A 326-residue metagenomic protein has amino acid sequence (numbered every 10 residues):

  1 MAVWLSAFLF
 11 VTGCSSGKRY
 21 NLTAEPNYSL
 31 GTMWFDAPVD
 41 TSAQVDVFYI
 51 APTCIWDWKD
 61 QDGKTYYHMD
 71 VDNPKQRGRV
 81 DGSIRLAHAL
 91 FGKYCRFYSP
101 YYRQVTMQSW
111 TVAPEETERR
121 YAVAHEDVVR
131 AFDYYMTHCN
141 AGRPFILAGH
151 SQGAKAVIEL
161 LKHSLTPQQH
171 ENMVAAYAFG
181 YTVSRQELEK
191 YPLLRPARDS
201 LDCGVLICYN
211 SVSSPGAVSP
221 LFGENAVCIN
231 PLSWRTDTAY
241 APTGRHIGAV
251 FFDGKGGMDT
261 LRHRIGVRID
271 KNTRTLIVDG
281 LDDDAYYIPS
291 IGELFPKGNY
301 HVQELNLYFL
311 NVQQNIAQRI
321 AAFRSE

Functional and structural regions predicted by a protein language model:
M1-L5: Sec-dependent signal peptide recognition, specifically the positively charged N-region followed immediately by
T12-G13: C-terminal motif of bacterial Sec signal peptides marking the signal peptidase cleavage site
S16-R79: N-terminal extension/subdomain marker
A43-V45, K93-F97, A141-P144, E171-A175: Loop/turn elements at helix/coil->beta-strand transitions in domains of secreted/extracellular proteins
D46-I50, Y98-Y101, I146-L147, A175-A178 (+1 more regions): Structural recognition of the beta-strand scaffold that forms the well-ordered cores of secreted hydrolase catalytic
P52-R143, A285-E326: Active-site catalytic motif of lipid deacylating hydrolases and related acyltransferases
A124-A141, K162-F309, Q313-Q318, A322 (+1 more regions): Surface cap/lid and interfacial helix-loop subdomains adjacent to catalytic sites that gate substrate access
G149-G153, V157: Gly/Ala-rich beta-loop-alpha elbow adjacent to hydrolase catalytic centers
